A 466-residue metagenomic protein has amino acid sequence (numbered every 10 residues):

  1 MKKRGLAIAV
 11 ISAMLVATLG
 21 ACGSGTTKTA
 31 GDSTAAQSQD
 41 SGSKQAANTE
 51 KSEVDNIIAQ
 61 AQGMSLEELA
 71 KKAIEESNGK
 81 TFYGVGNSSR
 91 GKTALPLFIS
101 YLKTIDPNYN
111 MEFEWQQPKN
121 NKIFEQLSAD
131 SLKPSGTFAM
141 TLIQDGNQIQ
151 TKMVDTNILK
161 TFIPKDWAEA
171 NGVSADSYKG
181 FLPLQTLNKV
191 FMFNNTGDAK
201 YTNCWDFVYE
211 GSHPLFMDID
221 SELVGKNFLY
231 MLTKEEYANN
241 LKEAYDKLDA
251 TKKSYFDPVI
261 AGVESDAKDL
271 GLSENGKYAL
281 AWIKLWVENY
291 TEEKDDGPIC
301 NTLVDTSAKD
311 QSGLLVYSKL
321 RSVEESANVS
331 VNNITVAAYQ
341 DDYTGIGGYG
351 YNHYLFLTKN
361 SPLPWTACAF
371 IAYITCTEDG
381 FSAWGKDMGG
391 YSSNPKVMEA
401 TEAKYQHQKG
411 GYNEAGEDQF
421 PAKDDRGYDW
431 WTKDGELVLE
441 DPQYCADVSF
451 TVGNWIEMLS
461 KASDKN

Functional and structural regions predicted by a protein language model:
A17-A21: C-terminal motif of bacterial Sec signal peptides marking the signal peptidase cleavage site
G23-T26: Bacterial signal peptide processing site
A35-S77, I260-V263: N-terminal low-complexity, Pro/Thr/Ser-rich intrinsically disordered segments that act as propeptides or flexible
G42-N48, L66-S77, S88-N110, V323: Short, polar/charged alpha-helical segment
K51-N56, Q62, E67, E417-N466: Conserved C-terminal helix/tail region of periplasmic/extracytoplasmic solute-binding proteins
K80-I99, F113-Q126, G136-P298: Extracytoplasmic ligand-binding site segments that recognize negatively charged/polar headgroups
Y278, E288-N360: Extracytoplasmic/periplasmic substrate-binding proteins
H353-L437: Mature extracytoplasmic/periplasmic domains
